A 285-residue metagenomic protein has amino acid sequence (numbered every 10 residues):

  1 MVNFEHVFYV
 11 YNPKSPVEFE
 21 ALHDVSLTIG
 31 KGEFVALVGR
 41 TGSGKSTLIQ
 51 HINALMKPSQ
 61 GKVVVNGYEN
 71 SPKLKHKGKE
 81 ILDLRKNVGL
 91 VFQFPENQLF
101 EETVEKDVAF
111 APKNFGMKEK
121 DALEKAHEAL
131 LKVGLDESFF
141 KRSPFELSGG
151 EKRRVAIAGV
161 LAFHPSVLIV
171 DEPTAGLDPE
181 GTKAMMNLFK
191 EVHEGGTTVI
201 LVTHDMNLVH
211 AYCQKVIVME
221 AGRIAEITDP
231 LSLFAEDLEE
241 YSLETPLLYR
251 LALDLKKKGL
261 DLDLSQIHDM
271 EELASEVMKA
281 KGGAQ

Functional and structural regions predicted by a protein language model:
V38-R40: The feature captures the beta-strand-to-loop junction immediately N-terminal to the Walker
N53: Helix-to-loop junction immediately C-terminal to a conserved catalytic motif
G61-P72, L84: Conserved ABC transporter NBD signature motif
K120-S138: Conserved ABC ATPase "signature" region
S143-L147, E151: Conserved ABC ATPase signature
V160-L161: ABC ATPase C-loop
L168-D171: Catalytic Walker B motif of ABC-type/P-loop ATPase nucleotide-binding domains
A221-G222: Conserved ABC ATPase "signature" C-loop
